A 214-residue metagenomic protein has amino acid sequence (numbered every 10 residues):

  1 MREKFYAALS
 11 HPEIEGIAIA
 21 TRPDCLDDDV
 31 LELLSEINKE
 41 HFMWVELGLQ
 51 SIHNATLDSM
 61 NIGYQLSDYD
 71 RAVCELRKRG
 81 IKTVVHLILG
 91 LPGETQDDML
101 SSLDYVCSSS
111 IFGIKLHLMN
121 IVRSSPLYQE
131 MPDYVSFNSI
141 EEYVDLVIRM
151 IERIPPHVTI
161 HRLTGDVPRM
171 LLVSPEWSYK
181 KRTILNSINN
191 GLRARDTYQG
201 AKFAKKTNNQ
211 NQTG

Functional and structural regions predicted by a protein language model:
M1-L9, S35, T95-F112, E141 (+1 more regions): Short, electropositive alpha-helical surface patch
M1-Y64, D68-A72, K78: Conserved SAM/AdoMet-binding glycine-rich loop
A7, H11, L33-I37, E75 (+5 more regions): Alpha-helical structural signal in soluble globular domains
C25, S51-H53, L91, N120-R123 (+1 more regions): Feature marks short, surface-exposed loop/turn motifs that line or immediately flank catalytic pockets and channel
D29-V30, D58-M60, Q96, P126-L127 (+1 more regions): Short, well-ordered secondary-structure micro-motifs
M60-N61, G90-L91, V135: A generic structural signal for short
S67-P126, E141-T164: Conserved C-terminal portion of the radical SAM core fold that forms the substrate/S-adenosylmethionine-binding
G113, I121-G214: Auxiliary Fe-S-binding modules of radical SAM enzymes
